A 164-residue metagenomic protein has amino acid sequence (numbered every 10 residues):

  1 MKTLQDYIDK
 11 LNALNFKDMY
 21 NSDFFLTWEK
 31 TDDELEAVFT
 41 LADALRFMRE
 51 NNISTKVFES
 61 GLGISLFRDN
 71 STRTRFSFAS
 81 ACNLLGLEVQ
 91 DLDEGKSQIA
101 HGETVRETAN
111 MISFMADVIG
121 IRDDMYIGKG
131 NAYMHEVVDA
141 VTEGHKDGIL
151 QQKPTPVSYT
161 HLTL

Functional and structural regions predicted by a protein language model:
K2-F76: Positively charged, low-complexity intrinsically disordered leader regions
L62-R106: Active-site cofactor/substrate anionic-group-binding motifs, chiefly glycine- and Lys/Arg-rich phosphate-binding loops
Q90-L92, G120-R122, P156-Y159: General beta-strand structural signal in soluble alpha/beta enzymes
V105-A116: Short, well-structured alpha-helical segments in soluble
M115-M125: A glycine-rich helix N-cap at a beta->alpha junction
G128-E136: Active-site-adjacent beta->alpha loops and helix N-cap segments on the catalytic face of soluble alpha/beta enzymes
T160-L164: Conserved small/polar residues in nucleotide/adenosyl-binding loops
